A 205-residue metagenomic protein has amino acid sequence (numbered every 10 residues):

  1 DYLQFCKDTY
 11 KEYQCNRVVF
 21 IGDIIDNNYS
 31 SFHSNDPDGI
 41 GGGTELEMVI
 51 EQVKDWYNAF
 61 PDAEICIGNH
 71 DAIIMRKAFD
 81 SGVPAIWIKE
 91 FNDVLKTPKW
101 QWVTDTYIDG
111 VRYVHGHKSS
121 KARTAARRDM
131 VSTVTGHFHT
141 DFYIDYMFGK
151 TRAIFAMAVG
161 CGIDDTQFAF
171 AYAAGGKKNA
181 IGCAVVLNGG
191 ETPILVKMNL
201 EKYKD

Functional and structural regions predicted by a protein language model:
D1-L95: Core catalytic region of metal-dependent phosphoesterases/phosphodiesterases, especially metallo-beta-lactamase-like
Q4-C6, I50-V53, W100-D105, K118-A122: A generic local structural motif
E12-Y13, K197-D205: Polar, enzyme-active/binding microenvironments
C15, F60, Y107, R128-D129: Alpha-helical hydrophobic/aromatic positions enriched in membrane-embedded helices and signal peptides
P37-D38, T106-V111: Short, basic, glycine/proline-bearing loop/turn elements
A63, P98-Q101, V111, I154: Short, conserved active-site loop motifs that form the nucleotide-linked donor/cofactor pocket
N92-I108: Short acidic low-complexity segments
D109-V196: Conserved beta-sheet core of the metallophosphoesterase superfamily
